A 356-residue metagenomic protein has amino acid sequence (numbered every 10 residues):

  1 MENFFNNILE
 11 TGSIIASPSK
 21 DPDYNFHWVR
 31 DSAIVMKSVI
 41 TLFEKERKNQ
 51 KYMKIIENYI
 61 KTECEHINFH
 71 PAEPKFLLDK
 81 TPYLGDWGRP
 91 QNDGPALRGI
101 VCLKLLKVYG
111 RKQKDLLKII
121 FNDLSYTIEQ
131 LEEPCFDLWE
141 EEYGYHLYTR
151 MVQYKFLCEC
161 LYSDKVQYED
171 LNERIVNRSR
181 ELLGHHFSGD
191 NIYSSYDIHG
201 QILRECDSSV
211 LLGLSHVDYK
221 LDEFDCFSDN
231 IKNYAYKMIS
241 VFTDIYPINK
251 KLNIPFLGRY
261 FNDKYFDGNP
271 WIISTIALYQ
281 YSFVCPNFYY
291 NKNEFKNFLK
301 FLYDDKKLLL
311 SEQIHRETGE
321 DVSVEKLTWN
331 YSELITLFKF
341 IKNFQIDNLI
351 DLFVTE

Functional and structural regions predicted by a protein language model:
M1-R30, E57-N58, T62-E73: Low-complexity, Ser/Thr/Pro/Gly-enriched N-terminal "stalk/linker" regions
G12-D21, P74-R89, I128-G144, H185-Y196 (+1 more regions): Acidic/His metal-coordination segments adjacent to aromatic residues that form catalytic metal sites in metalloenzymes
V29, E65-L84, L147-Y154, V166-I276: Extended ligand-binding clefts on enzyme/binding-domain cores
V29-R89: Membrane helical hairpin/interfacial module
T41-I60, K104-F121, C160-N177, D218-Y236 (+2 more regions): Structural helix-adjacent loops and short alpha-helical linkers that scaffold large soluble proteins
N68-L138: Active-site lining segments of carbohydrate-active enzymes
K75, Y83-C102, I202-E223, P270-E356: C-terminal capping/lid segments that line or modulate ligand- or cofactor-binding pockets
K114-L182: Aromatic- and glycine-enriched pocket-lining scaffold segments that form the walls of small-molecule binding clefts
